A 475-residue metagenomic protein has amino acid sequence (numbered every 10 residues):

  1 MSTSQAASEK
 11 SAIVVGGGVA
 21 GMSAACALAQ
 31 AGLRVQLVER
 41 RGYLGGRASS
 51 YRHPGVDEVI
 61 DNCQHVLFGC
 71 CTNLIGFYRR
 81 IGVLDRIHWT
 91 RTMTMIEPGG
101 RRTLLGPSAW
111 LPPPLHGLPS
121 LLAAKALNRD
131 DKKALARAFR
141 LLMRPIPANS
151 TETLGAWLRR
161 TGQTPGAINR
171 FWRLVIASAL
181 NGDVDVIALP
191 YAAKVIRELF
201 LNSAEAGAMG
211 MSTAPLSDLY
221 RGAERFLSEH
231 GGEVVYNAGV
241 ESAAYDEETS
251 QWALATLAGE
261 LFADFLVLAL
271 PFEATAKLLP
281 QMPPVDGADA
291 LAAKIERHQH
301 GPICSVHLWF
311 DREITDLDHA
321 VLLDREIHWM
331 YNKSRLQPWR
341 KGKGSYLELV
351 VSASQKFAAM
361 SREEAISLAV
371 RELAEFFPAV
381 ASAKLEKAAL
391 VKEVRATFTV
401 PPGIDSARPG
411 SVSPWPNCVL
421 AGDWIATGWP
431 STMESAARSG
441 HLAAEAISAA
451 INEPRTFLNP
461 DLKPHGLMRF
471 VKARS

Functional and structural regions predicted by a protein language model:
T3-S4, P107-S108, D316-S475: Conserved flavin/dinucleotide-binding core of flavoenzymes
K10-L37: N-terminal Rossmann-like FAD-binding beta1-loop-alpha1 element of flavoenzymes
A20, Y43, E273: Conserved Rossmann-like nucleotide-cofactor binding loop
A29-P54: Glycine-rich FAD pyrophosphate-binding loop
G46-C70, R137-P145: Glycine-rich active-site loop/strand segments that organize a redox cofactor
L74-I75, R79-R80, L84-A193, L201-A206: Mobile amphipathic helical/loop "lid" adjacent to a hydrophobic cofactor/ligand pocket
K194-L257, L261-F265, A269: Helical element adjacent to the flavin cofactor pocket in flavoenzyme catalytic cores
A238-V380: Mid-domain catalytic core of redox enzymes that form a hydrophobic substrate pocket/lid adjacent to a catalytic redox
